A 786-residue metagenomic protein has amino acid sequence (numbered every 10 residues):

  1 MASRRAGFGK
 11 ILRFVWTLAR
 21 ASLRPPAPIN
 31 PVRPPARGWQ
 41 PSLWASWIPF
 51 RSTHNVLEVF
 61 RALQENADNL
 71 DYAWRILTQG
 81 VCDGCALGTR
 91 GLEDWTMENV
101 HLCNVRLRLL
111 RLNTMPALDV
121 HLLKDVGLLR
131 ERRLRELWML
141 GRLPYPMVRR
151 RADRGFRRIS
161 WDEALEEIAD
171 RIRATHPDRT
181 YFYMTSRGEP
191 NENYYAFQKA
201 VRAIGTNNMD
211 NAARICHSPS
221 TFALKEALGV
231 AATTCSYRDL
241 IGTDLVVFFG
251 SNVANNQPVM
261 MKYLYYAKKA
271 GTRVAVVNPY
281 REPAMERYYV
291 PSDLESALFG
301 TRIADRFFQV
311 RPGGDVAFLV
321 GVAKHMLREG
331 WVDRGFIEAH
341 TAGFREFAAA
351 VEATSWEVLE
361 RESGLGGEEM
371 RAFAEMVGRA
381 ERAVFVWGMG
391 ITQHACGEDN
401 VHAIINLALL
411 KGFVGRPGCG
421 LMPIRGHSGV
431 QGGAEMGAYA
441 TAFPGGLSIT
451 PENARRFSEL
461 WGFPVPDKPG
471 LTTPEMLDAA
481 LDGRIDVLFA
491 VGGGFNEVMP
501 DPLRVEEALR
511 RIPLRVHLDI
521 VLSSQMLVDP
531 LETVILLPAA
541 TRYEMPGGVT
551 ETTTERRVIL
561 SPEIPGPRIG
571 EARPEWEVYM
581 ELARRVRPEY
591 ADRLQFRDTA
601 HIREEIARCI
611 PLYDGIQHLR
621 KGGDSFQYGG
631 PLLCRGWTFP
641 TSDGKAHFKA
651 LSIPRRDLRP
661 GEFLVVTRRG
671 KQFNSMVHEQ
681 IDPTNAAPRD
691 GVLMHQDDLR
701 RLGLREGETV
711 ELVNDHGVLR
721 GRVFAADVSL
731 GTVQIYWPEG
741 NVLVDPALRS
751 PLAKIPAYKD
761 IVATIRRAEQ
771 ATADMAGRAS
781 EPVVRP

Functional and structural regions predicted by a protein language model:
M1-G88: Intrinsically disordered, low-structural-confidence terminal and linker regions
R20, R24-H54, G141-G429, E435-M436 (+3 more regions): Cofactor-pocket helix-loop regions in the catalytic cores of large enzyme subunits
C82-C85, C103, C216: Disulfide-bonded cysteines in secreted/extracellular proteins and peptides
G88-R108: Iron-sulfur (Fe-S) cluster-binding segments and ferredoxin-like electron-carrier domains, especially [2Fe-2S]
L109-G155, L165: Low-complexity, highly charged intrinsically disordered N-terminal segments that act as targeting/localization
Y145, M184, W387-G388, R425 (+7 more regions): Pocket-edge structural micro-motifs
S561-E581, F724-Y758: Active-site-adjacent segment of 2-oxoglutarate/Fe(II) JmjC oxygenases
K621-Q696, R700-S750, I765, A771-P786: Long, compositionally biased stretches
